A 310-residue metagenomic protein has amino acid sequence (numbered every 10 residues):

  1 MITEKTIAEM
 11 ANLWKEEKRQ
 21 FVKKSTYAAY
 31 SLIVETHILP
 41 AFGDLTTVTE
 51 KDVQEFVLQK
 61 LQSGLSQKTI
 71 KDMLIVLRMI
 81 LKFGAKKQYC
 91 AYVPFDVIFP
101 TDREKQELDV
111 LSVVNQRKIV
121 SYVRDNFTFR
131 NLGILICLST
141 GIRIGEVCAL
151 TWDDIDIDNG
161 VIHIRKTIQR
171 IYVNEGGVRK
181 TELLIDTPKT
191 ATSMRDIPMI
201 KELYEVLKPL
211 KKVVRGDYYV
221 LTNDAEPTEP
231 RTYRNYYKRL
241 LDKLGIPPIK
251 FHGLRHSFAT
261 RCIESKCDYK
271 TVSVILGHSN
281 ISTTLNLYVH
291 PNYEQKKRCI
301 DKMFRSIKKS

Functional and structural regions predicted by a protein language model:
T3-K5, K15-F83, K87-Y89, K105 (+2 more regions): N-terminal core-binding DNA-recognition domain of tyrosine site-specific recombinases/integrases
K5, I168-R170, Y204, L276-K302: Catalytic-site neighborhood detector that most strongly recognizes the C-terminal catalytic loop/helix of tyrosine
F56, I119-Y122, N174-V178, N286 (+1 more regions): DNA/chromatin major-groove-contacting recognition/catalytic segments
K68, K86, L135, S139-E146 (+2 more regions): C-terminal catalytic core of tyrosine-transesterase DNA break-rejoin enzymes
K71, C90-Y92, D96-I144, C148-L150 (+3 more regions): Basic, Lys/Arg- and aromatic-enriched nucleic-acid-binding interface segment
D154-V161, P248, C267-L287: Short, polar N-cap/turn motifs at the start of nucleic acid-interacting alpha helices
N159, R170-M194, K201-L203, K302-S310: C-terminal secondary-structure termini that scaffold catalytic or DNA-interacting sites
G177, P198-P247: Active-site/catalytic core of tyrosine-dependent DNA strand-transfer enzymes
